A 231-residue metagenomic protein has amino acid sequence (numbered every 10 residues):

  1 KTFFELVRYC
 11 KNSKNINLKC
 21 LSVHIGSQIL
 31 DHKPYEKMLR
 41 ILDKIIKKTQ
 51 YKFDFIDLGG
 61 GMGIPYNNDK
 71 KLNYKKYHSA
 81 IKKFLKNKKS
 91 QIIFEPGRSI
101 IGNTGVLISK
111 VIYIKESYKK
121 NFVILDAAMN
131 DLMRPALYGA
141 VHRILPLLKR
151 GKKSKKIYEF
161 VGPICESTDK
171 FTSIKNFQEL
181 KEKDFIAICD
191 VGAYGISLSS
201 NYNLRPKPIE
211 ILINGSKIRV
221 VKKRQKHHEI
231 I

Functional and structural regions predicted by a protein language model:
K1-F4, S27-R40, N67-K76, R98-G105 (+2 more regions): Active-site glycine- and acidic-residue-rich loops that bind and position anionic ligands or nucleotide-like cofactors
K1-F55, I64, A80: Active-site-proximal beta-alpha core segment in soluble small-molecule metabolic enzymes
V23-L30, I56-P65, G97-S99, A128-N130 (+1 more regions): Active-site beta-loop-alpha junctions enriched in small/polar residues
D31-K47, K71-K82, I108-S117, E182: Short, electropositive alpha-helical surface patch
K52, H78-L85, K89: Active-site neighborhood of glycoside hydrolase catalytic domains
A80, K89-I231: Charged (often Lys/Glu-rich) extended helix/loop segments that serve as interaction or gating elements
